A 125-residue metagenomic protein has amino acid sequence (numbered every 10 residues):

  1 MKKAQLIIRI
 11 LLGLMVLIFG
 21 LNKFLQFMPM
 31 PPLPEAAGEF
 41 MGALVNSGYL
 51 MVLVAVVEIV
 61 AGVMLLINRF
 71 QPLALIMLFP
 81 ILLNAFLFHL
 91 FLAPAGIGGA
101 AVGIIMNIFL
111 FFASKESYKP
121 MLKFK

Functional and structural regions predicted by a protein language model:
M1-M28, L66-K125: Extended, low-polarity transmembrane helix blocks
M15-V52: Solvent-exposed, well-ordered loop and adjacent helix/strand elements within mature globular domains that form
P32-G42, V57-R69: Short juxtamembrane and helix-loop transition motifs at transmembrane-helix boundaries in membrane proteins
Y49-V56, A74-P80: Short hydrophobic alpha-helical membrane-embedded segments
